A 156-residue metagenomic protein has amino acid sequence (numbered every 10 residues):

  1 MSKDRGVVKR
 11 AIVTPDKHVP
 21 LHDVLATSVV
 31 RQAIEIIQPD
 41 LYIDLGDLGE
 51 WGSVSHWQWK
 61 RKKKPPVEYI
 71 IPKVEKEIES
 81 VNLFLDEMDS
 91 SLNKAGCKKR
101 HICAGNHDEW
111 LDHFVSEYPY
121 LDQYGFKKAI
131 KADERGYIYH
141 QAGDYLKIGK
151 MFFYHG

Functional and structural regions predicted by a protein language model:
M1-H22, S28-Q32: Acidic, histidine-bearing metal-coordination/catalytic regions of metal-dependent phosphoesterases
V8, I102, Y137-Y139: Residue-level signal for the start and early helices of compact helical domains
R10-A11, L41, M151: Structural motif
P20-D133: Core catalytic region of metal-dependent phosphoesterases/phosphodiesterases, especially metallo-beta-lactamase-like
Y118-G156: Charged, low-complexity C-terminal accessory regions
